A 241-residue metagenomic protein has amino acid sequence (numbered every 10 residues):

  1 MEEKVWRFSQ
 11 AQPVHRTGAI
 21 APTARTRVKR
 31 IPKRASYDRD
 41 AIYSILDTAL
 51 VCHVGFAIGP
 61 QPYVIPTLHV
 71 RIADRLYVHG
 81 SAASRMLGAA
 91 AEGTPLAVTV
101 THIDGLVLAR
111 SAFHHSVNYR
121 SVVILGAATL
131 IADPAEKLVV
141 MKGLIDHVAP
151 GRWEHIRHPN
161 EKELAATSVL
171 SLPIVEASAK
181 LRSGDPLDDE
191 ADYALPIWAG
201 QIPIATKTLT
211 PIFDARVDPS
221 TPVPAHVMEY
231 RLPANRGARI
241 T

Functional and structural regions predicted by a protein language model:
M1-T26, A132, E136-T241: C-terminal edge-of-domain segments
E3-R16, A82-G143: Short, structured beta-strand-loop surface elements
P22-Y77, G88: An N-terminal domain-cap segment
H53-F56, R110-A112, A128-D133, W153-N160: Short helix-to-loop capping/linker segments positioned immediately adjacent to catalytic or ligand/cofactor-binding
T67, H102, I174-E176: Residues immediately flanking
R75, P95, S121, A127 (+2 more regions): Structural motif
